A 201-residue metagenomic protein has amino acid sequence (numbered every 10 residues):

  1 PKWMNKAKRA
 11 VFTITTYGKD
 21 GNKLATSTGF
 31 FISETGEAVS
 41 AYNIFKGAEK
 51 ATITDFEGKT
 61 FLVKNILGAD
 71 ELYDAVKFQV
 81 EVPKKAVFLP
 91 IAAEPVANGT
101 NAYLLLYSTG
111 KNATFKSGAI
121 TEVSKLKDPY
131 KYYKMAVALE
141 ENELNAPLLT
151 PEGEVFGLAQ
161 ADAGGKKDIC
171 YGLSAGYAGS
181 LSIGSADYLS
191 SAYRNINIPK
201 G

Functional and structural regions predicted by a protein language model:
P1-F31, E37-A41, K50, D74-V76 (+1 more regions): N-terminal activation segment of mature serine protease catalytic domains
A7-Y17, V80-V87, A113-I183: Active-site region of chymotrypsin-like
K8, T28, E34, G47 (+4 more regions): Short, flexible surface segments
D20-L24, S33-T114, D128-Y132, E141-E143 (+1 more regions): Conserved active-site neighborhood of the chymotrypsin/trypsin-like protease fold
G29-F31, V63-I66, I120, L148: Conserved hydrophobic positions within beta-strands
N65-G68, V76-V80, T121, E152-E154 (+2 more regions): C-terminal recognition in membrane/secretory proteostasis and scaffolding
